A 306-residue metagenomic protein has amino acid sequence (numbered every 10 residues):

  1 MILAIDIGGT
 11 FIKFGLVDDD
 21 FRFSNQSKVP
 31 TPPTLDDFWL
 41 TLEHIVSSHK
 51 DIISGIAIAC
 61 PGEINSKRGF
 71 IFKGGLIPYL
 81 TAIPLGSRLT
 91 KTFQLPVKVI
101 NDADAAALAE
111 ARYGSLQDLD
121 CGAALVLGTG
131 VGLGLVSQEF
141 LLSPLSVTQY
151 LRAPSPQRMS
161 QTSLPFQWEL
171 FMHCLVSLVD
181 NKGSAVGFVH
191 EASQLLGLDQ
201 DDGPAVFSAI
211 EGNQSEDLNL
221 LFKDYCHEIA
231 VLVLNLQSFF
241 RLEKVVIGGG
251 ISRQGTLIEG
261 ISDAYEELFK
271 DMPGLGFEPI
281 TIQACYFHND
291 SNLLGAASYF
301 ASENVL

Functional and structural regions predicted by a protein language model:
M1-G55, N65-R68, L89-Q94, R112-C121 (+2 more regions): ATP-binding/phosphotransfer module of carbohydrate and carboxylate kinases, centering on a glycine-rich
A4, I100, L108: Generic enzyme active-site microenvironment
S27-V29, G75, L145: Short hydrophobic alpha-helix segments
P30-P33, Y79, T148-L151: A short acidic/small-residue loop/turn micro-motif
G69-A82: A charged helix-plus-loop insertion that forms the helical arch/lid used to bind and gate nucleic-acid substrates
V97-A103: General beta-strand structural signal in soluble alpha/beta enzymes
A107-G114, D118-Y150: Hydrophobic alpha-helical segments and helix pairs
